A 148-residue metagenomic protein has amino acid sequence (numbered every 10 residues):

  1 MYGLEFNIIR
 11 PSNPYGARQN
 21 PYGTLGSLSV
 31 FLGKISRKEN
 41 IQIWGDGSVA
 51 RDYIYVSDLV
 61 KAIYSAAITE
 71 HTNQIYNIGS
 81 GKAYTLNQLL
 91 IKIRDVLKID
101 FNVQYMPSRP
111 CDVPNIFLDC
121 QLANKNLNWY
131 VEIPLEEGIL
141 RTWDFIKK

Functional and structural regions predicted by a protein language model:
M1-A17: Conserved beta-loop-beta element that borders a ligand/cofactor-binding pocket
M1-Y2, R37, L97: Helix C-cap/helix->beta junction micro-motif
I8, Y53, A83, F117 (+1 more regions): Short aromatic/basic micro-patch
P14-V30, E39-N40, W44, S48 (+4 more regions): Glycine/proline-rich active-site loop of Rossmann-fold NAD(P)-dependent oxidoreductases
K34, K38, A66-E70, N126 (+1 more regions): Generic structural signal for alpha-helix termini and adjacent loop/cap motifs
G45-V49, L127-V131: Catalytic Tyr-x(3-8)-Lys segment
V56, I75, Q88, R109-Y130 (+1 more regions): Conserved C-terminal active-site "lid" loop/helix of NAD(P)H-dependent oxidoreductases that clamps the redox cofactor
L135-K148: Amphipathic terminal alpha-helices
